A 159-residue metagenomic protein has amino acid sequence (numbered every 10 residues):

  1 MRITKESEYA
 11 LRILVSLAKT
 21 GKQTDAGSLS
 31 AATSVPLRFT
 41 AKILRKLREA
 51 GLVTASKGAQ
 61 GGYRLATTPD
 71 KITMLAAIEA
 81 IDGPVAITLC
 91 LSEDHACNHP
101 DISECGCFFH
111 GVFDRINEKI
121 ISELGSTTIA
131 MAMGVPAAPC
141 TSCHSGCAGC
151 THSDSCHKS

Functional and structural regions predicted by a protein language model:
I3-K5, Y9-V35: N-terminal helix-turn-helix DNA-binding core of bacterial DNA-binding proteins
A31, R48-E49: Alpha-helical residues within the helix-turn-helix
R38: Key DNA-contact positions within bacterial/archaeal DNA-binding proteins
G51-A66: Beta-hairpin "wing" of winged helix-turn-helix
P69-D94, F109, F113-E118: Conserved segment of winged-helix/HTH DNA-binding domains
H95-S159: C-terminal regulatory/oligomerization modules of transcriptional regulators
